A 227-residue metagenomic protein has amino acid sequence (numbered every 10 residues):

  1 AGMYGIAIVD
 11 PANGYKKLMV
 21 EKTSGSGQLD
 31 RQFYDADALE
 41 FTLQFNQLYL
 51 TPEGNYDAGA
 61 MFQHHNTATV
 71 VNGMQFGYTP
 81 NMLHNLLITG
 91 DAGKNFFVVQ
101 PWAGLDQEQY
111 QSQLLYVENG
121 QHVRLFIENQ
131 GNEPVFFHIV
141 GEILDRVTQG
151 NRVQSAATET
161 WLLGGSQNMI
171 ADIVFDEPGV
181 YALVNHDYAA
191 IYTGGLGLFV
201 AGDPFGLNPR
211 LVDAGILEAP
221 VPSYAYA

Functional and structural regions predicted by a protein language model:
A1-A227: Copper-binding active sites and cupredoxin-like electron-transfer domains, recognizing His/Cys-rich ligand loops
